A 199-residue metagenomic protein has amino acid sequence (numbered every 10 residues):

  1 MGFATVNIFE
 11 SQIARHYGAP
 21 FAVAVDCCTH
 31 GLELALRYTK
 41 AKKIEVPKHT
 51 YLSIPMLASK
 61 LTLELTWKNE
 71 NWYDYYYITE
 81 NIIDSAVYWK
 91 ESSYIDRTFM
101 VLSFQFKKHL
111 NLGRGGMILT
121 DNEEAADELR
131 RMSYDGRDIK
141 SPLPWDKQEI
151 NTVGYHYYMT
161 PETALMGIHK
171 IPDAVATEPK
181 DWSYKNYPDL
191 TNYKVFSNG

Functional and structural regions predicted by a protein language model:
M1-S11, N71, H169: A structural motif shared across PLP-dependent enzymes of the aminotransferase-like
I8, H30, N69, N111: Short, conserved clusters of charged catalytic residues that mark active-site and nucleotide-handling motifs
Q12-A35, E45-H49: Short loop-beta-helix segment that forms the pyridoxal 5′-phosphate
A19-P20, A41, N122: Short, well-ordered coil loops that connect the C-terminus of an alpha-helix to the N-terminus of a beta-strand
H30, L52-S53, E124: Short alpha-helical
L34-Y94: PLP-dependent aminotransferase-like
W89-E91, F99-G199: Active-site region of PLP-dependent enzymes
